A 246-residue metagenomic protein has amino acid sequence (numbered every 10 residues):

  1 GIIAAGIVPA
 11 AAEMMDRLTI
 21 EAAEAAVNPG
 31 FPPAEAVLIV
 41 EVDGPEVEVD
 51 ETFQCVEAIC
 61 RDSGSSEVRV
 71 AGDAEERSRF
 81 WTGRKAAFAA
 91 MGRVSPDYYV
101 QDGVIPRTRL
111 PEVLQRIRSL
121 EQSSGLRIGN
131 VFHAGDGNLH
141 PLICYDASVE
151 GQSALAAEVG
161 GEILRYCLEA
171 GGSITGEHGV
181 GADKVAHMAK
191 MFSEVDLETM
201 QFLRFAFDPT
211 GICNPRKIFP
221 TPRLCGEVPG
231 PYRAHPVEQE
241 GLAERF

Functional and structural regions predicted by a protein language model:
G1-F246: Noncatalytic alpha-helical scaffold of FAD-dependent oxidoreductases
